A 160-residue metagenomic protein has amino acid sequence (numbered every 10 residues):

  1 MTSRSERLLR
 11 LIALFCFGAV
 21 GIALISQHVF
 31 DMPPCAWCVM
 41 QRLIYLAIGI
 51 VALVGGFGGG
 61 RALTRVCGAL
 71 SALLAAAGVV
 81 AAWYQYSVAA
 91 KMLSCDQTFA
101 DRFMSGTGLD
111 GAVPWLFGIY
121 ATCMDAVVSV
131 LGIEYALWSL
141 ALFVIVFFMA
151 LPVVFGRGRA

Functional and structural regions predicted by a protein language model:
M1-Y45: Transmembrane alpha-helical insertion/packing segments
T2-L14, G58-V79, F148: Interfacial segments of alpha-helical transmembrane regions
F15-I22, I48-V51, G55, L74-Y84 (+1 more regions): Membrane-embedded alpha-helical transmembrane segments of multi-pass integral membrane proteins
I22-Q27, A77-M92, L109: C-terminal TM-helix exit segments that contain a strictly Trp-centered aromatic cap at the helix terminus
H28-L74: Alpha-helical transmembrane segments and their immediate interhelical/interface regions in integral membrane proteins
V29, G58, S87-V88, F155-G156: Helix-loop junctions at the membrane-solvent interface of multi-pass transporters, primarily the C-terminal
A89-E134: Extracytosolic (periplasmic/ER-lumenal) interhelical loops and adjacent juxtamembrane/interface segments of multi-pass
G118-A160: A hydrophobic membrane-anchoring alpha-helix module
